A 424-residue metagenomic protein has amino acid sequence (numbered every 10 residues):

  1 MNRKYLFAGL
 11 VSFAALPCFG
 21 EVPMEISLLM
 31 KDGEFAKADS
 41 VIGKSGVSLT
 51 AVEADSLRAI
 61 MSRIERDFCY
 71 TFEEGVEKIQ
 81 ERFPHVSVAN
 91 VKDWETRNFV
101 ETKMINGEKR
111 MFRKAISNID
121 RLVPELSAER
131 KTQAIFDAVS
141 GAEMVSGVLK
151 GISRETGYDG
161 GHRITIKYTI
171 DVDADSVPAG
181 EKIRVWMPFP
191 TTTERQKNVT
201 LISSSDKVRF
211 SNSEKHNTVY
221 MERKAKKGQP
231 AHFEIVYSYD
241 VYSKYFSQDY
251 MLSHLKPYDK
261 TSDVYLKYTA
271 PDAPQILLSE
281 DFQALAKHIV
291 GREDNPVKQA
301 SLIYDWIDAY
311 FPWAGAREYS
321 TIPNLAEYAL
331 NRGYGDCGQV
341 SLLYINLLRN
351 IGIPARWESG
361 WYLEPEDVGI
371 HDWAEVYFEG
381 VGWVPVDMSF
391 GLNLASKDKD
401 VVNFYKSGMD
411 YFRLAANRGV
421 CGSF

Functional and structural regions predicted by a protein language model:
M1-N2: N-terminal secretory signal peptides that target proteins for export/translocation
Y5-A14: Sec-dependent N-terminal signal peptides
C18-G20: Boundary at the C-terminal end of the N-terminal hydrophobic targeting segment
M24, L28, D32, Q339-F424: Hydrophobic/aromatic-rich core segments of domains that either
M30-G33, S211-V219, A225-N331: Acidic low-complexity segments
K37-V41: Solenoid-repeat scaffolds in large eukaryotic assemblies
V47, D55-F246: Intrinsically disordered, low-complexity N-terminal segments that are enriched in acidic
P296-I303, G333-L348: Active-site nucleophilic cysteine motif
